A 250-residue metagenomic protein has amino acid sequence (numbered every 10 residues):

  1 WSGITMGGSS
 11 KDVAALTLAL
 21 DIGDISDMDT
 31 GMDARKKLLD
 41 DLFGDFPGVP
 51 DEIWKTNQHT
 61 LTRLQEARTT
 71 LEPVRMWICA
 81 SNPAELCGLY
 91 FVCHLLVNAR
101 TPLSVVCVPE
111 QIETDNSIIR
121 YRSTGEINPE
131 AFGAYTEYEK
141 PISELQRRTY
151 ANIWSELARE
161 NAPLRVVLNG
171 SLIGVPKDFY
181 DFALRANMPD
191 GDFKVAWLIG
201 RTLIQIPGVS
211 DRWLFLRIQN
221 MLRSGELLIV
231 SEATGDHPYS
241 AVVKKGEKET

Functional and structural regions predicted by a protein language model:
W1-E52: A structured, charge-rich N-terminal accessory region that forms the first stable segment of a protein and links
S9-D12, F91-L103: A short alpha->loop->secondary-structure connector
G44-L89: Long, hydrophobic/aromatic-enriched structural stretches that serve as scaffold segments
I118-F193, W197: A conserved mid-domain beta-alpha-beta active-site/ligand-binding segment of alpha/beta enzyme cores
I199-D211: Short helix-coil junctions and helix-kink-helix linkers
G208-R223: Short amphipathic alpha-helical interaction segments
L222-A233: A short, conserved structural fragment
E232-T250: Short, cationic-aromatic polyanion-contact patches
